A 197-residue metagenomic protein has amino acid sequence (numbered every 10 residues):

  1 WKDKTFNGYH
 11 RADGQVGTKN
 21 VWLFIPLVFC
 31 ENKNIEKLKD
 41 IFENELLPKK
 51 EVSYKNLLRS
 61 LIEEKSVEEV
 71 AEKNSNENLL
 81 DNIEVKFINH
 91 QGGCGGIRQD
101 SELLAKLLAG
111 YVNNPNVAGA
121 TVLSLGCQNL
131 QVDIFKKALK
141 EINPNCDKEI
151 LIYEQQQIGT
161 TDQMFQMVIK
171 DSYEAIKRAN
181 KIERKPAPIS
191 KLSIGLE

Functional and structural regions predicted by a protein language model:
W1-E197: Metallocofactor- and cofactor-centric catalytic cores in central/energy metabolism, strongly enriched
